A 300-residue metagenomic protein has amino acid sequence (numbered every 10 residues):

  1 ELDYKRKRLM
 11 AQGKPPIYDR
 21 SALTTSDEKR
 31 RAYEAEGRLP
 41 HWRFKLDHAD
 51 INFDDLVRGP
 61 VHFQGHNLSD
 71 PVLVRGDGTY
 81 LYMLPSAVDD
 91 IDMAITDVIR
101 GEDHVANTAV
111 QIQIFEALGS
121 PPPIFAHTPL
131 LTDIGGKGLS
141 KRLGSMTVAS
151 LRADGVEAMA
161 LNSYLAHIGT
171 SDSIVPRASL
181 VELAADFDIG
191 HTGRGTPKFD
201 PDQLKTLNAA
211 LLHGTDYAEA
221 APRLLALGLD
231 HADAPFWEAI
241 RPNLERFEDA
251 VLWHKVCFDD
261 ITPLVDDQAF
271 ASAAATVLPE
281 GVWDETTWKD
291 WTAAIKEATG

Functional and structural regions predicted by a protein language model:
L2-H127, T132-L139, T147, T276-V282: Active-site cores that bind ATP or allylic diphosphates and position pyrophosphate for catalysis
L2-K5, L151, L183, L204 (+2 more regions): Hydrophobic/aromatic residues in well-formed alpha-helices
M10, Y164, A220-R223: Structured-RNA-binding interfaces characteristic of tRNA pseudouridine synthases
R75, M93-H104, T132-Y164, I168-D172 (+3 more regions): Conserved phosphate-binding loops in nucleotide/dinucleotide-binding enzymes
I114, S150, Y164, L183 (+1 more regions): Residues within well-ordered alpha helices
L180: Short, amphipathic alpha-helical "recognition" segments used to contact nucleic acids or chromatin
T215-T299: Small-residue-rich helix-loop
